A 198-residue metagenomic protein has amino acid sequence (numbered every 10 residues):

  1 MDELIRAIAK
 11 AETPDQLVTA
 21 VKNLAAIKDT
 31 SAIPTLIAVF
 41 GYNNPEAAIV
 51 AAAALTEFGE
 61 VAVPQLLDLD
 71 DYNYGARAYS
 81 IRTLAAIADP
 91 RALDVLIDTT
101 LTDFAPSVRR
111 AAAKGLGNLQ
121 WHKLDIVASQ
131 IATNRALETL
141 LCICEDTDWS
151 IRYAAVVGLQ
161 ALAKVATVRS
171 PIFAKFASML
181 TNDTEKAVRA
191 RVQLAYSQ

Functional and structural regions predicted by a protein language model:
R6, P14-D29, P34, A38-G41 (+6 more regions): Structural detector for internal amphipathic alpha-helices that build alpha-solenoid repeat scaffolds
G75, I131-E138, S170-A177: HEAT/HEAT-like alpha-solenoid repeats
V95, T139: Short, conserved SAM-binding segment of the class I
D103-F104, D146-W149, N182-K186: Short coil/turn segments at helix-helix junctions and helix-capping linkers within large alpha-helical proteins
L140, A154-V157, K175: C-terminal output/effector regions of signal-responsive regulators
